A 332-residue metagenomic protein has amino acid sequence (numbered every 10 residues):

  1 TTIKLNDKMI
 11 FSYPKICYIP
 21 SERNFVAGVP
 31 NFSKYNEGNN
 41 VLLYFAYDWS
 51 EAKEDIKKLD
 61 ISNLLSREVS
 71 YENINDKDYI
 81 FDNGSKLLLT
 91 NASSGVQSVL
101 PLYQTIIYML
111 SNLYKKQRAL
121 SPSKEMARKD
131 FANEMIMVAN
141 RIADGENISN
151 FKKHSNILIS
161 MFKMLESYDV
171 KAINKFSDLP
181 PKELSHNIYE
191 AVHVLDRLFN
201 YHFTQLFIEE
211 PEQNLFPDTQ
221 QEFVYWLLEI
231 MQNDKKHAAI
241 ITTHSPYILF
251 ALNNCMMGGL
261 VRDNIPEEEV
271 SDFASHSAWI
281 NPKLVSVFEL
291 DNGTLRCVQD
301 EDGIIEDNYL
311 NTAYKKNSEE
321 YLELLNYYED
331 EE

Functional and structural regions predicted by a protein language model:
T1-F203, A278, S286, G293-C297 (+1 more regions): Phosphate-coordinating catalytic segments in nucleotide- and nucleic-acid-processing enzymes
V194, D218-E332: C-terminal lobe/lid and adjacent interdomain/linker elements of RecA-like ASCE P-loop ATPase modules
Q205-F207: Walker B motif beta-strand of ABC-family P-loop ATPases
E209-P211: Walker B catalytic acidic pair
